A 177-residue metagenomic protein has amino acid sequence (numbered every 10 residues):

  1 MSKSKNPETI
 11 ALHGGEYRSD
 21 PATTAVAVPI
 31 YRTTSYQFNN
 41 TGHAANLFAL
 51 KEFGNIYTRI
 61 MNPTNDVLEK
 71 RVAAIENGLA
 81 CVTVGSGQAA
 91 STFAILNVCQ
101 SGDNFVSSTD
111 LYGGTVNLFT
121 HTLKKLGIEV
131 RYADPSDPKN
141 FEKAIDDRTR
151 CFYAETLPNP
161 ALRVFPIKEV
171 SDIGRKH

Functional and structural regions predicted by a protein language model:
S2-N62, K70-R71: N-terminal "arm"/small-domain region of PLP-dependent enzymes with the aminotransferase-like
T24, V72, A90, F105 (+2 more regions): Buried hydrophobic positions in well-ordered alpha/beta secondary-structure cores of metabolic enzymes
N40-T92, G114-T122: Conserved N-terminal alpha-helix of the aminotransferase class I/II PLP-enzyme fold
N97-T115, A133-D134: Conserved PLP-anchoring active-site segment centered on the Schiff-base-forming lysine
Y112-G113, P138-N140, L157-L162: Short, small-residue-enriched loops and turns at beta-alpha junctions that line or gate enzyme active sites
H121-T122, L126-D137: A glycine-rich helix N-cap at a beta->alpha junction
K143, P158-H177: Active-site core of PLP-dependent enzymes with the aminotransferase class I/II
I145-F152: Short acidic/histidine-rich motifs immediately flanking catalytic phosphotransfer sites in two-component signaling
